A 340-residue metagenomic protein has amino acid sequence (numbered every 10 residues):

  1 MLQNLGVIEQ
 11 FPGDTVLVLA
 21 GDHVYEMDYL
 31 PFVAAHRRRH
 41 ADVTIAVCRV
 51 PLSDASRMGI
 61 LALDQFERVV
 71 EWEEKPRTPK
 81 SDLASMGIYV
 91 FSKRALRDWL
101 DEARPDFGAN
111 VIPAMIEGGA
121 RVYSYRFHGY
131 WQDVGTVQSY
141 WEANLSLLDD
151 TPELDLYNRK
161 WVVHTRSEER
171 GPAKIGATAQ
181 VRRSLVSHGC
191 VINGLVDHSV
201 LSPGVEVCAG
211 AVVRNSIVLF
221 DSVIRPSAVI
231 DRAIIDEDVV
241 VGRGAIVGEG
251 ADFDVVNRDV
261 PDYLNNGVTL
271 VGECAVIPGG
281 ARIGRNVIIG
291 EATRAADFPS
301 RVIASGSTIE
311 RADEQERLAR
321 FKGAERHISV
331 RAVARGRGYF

Functional and structural regions predicted by a protein language model:
M1: Active-site-proximal specificity loops/subdomain of glycosyltransferases
E9-Q10, R37: Residue-level signal for alpha-helix termini/capping positions
G13, H40-A41, A120: Short, high-confidence coil segments that cap the C-terminus of an alpha-helix and link into the following beta-strand
V16: Short aromatic/hydrophobic "clamp" motif used to bind/position activated sugar donors
L19-G21: Active-site acidic Asp-centered loop
E26-R94, E102-A103: Conserved core of the sugar-phosphate nucleotidyltransferase
R94, D101-F340: Left-handed beta-helix
